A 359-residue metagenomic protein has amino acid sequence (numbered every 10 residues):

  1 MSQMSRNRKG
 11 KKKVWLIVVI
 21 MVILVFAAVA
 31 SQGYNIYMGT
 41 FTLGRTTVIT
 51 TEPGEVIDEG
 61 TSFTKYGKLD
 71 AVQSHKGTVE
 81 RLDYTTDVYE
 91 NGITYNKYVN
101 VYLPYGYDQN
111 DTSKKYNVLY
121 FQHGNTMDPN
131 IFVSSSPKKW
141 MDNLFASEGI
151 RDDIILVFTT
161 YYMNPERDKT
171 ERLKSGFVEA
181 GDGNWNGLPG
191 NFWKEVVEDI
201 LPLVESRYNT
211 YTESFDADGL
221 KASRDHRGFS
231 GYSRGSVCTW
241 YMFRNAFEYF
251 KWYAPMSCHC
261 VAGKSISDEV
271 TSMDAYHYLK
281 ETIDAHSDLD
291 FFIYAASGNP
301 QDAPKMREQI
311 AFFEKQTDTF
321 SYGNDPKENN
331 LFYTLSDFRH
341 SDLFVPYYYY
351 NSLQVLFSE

Functional and structural regions predicted by a protein language model:
S5-V25: N-terminal Sec-pathway targeting helices
A30-E359: Non-catalytic cap/lid and distal C-terminal segments of serine-dependent acyl enzymes
